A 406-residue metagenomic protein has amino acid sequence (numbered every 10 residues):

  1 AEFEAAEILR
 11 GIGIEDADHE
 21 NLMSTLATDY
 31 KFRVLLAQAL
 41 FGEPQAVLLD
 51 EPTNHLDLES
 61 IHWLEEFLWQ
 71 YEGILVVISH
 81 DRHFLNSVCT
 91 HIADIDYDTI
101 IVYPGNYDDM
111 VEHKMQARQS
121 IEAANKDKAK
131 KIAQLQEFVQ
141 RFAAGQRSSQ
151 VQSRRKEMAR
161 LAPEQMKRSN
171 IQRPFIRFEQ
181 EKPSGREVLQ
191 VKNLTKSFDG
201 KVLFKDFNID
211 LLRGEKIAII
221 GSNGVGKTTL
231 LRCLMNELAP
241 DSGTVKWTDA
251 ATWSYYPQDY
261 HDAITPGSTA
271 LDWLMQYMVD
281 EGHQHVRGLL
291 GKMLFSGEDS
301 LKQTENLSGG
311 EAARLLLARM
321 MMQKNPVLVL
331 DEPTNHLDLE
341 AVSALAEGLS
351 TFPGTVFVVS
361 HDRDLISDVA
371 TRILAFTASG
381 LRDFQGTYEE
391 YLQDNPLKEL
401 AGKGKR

Functional and structural regions predicted by a protein language model:
A1-K126, R173, F178-R406: ABC ATP-binding cassette signature C-motif
E7-I12, E137-R141, K156-P163: Short amphipathic coiled-coil heptad-repeat segments
I14, Q146-Q150, R160-N170, K246 (+1 more regions): Proline-centered turn/helix-capping motifs that create local helix->coil transitions or kinks
I121-R141, Q146-K156, Q393-R406: ABC ATPase nucleotide-binding domains
